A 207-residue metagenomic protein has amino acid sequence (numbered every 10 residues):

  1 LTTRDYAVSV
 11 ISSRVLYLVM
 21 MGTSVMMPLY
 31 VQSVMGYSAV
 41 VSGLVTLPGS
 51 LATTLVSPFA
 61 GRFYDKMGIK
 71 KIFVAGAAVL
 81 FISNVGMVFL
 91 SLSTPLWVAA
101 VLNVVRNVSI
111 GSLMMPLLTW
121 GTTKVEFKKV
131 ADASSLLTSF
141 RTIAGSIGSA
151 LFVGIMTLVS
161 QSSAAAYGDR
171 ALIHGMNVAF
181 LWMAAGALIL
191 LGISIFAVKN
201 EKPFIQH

Functional and structural regions predicted by a protein language model:
L1-S162, L172-E201: 12-transmembrane solute porter fold
A165-A166, E201-H207: Short, Lys/Arg-enriched, Gly/Pro-containing loop segments at transmembrane-helix junctions of multi-pass membrane
